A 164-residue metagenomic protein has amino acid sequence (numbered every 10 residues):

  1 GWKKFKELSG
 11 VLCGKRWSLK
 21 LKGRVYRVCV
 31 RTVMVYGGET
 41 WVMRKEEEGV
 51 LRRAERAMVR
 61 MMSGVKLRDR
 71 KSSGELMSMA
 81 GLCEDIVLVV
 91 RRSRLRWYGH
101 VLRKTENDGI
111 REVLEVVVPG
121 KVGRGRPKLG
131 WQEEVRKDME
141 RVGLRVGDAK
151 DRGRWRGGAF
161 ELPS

Functional and structural regions predicted by a protein language model:
G1-S164: Short linear motifs embedded in intrinsically disordered, charge-biased segments
